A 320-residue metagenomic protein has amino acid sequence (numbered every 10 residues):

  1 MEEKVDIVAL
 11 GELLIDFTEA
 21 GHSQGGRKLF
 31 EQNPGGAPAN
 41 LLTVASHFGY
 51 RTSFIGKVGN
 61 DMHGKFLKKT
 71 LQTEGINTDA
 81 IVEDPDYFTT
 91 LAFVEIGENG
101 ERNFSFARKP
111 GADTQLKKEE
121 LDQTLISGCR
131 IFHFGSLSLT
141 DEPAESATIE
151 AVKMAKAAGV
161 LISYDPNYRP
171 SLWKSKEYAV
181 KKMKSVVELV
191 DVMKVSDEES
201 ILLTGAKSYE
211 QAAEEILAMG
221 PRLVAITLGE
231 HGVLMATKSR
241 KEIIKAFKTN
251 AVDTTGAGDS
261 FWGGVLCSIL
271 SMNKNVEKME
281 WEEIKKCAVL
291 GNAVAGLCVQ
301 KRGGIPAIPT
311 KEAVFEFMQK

Functional and structural regions predicted by a protein language model:
M1-D6, K153, Y209-K320: Conserved phosphate-binding/catalytic region of the ribokinase-like
M1-N77: Glycine-rich phosphate/adenosyl-contacting loop at the front of the ribokinase-like
R51-F134, F315-K320: Conserved N-terminal subdomain of the carbohydrate kinase-like
T90, S136-T140, A295, K301-G304: Glycine-rich phosphate/pyrophosphate-binding beta-alpha loops
P110-E119, L172-Y178, A206, V276: Short gly/ser/thr-rich secondary-structure transition/capping motifs
D122, M183, A251: Acidic, amphipathic alpha-helical patches
L137-E215, P221, H231-G232: Conserved beta-alpha-beta core of the PfkB/ribokinase-like small-molecule kinase fold
